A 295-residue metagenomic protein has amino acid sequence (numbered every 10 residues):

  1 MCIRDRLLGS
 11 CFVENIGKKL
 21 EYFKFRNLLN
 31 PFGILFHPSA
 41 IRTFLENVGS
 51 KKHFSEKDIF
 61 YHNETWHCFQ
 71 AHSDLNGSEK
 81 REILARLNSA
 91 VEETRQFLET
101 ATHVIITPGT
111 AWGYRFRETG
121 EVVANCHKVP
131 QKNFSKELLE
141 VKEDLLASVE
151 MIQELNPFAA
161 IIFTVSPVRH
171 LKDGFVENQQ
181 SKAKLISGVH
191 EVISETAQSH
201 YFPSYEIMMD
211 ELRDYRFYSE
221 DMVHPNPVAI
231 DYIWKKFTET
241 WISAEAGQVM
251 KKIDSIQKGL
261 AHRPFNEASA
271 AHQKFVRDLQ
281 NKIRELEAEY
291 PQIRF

Functional and structural regions predicted by a protein language model:
M1-I3: Short, small-residue-biased leader/transition segments that mark boundaries at the very start of proteins
N15, R26-I106, T110-R115: Conserved SGNH/GDSL esterase-like catalytic core that processes O-acyl groups on lipids and polysaccharides
I16-L20, R115-R117, K172-N178, R213: A short acidic (Asp/Glu
A111, E150-Q179, E206-I207, E211 (+1 more regions): Active-site segments of SGNH/GDSL-like serine hydrolases that catalyze O-acetyl group transfer/hydrolysis on lipids
E118-E140: A solvent-exposed, charged loop/short amphipathic helix patch at secondary-structure junctions
C126-N133, S181-E195, H224-P227: Acidic, His- and aromatic-enriched active-site or binding-groove loops in soluble protein domains that engage sugars
A160-I162, A183-D214, K236, M250-K252: Extracellular serine-dependent O-acyl
E220, K236-F295: Conserved catalytic region of serine esterases and O-acyltransferases that act on ester linkages in lipids
